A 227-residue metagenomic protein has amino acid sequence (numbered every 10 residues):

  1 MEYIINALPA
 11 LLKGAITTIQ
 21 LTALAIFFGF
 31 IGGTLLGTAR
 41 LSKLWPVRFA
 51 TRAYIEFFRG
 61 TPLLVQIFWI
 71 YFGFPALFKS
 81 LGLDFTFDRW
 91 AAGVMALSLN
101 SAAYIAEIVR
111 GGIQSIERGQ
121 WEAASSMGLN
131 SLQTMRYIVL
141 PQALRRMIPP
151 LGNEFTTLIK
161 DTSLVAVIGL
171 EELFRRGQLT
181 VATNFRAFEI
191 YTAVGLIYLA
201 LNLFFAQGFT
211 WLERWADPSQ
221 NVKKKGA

Functional and structural regions predicted by a protein language model:
M1-A227: Transmembrane alpha-helices and adjacent helix-loop boundaries
